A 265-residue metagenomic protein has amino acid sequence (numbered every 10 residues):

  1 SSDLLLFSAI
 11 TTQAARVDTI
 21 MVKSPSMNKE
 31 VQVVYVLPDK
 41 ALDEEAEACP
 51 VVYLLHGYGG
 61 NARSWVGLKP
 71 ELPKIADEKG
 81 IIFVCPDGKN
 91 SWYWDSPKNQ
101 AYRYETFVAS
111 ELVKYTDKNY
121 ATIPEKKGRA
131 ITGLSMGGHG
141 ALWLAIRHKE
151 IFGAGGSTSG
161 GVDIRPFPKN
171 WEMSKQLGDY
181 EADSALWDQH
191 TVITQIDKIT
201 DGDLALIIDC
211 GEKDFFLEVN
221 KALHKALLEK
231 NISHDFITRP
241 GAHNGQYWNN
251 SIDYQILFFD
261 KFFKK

Functional and structural regions predicted by a protein language model:
A14-K265: Non-catalytic cap/lid and distal C-terminal segments of serine-dependent acyl enzymes
